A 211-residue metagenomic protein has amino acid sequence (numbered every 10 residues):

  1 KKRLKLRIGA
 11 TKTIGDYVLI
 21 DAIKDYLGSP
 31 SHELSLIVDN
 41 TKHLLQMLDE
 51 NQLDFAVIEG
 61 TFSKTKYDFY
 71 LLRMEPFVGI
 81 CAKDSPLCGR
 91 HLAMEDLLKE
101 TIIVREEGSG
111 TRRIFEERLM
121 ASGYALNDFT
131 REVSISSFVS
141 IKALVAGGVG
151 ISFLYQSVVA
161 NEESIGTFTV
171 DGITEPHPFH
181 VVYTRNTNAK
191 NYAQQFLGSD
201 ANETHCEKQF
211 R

Functional and structural regions predicted by a protein language model:
K2-K64: Central regulatory/effector-binding core of bacterial HTH transcription factors
K5-G9, A56, I80, I103 (+2 more regions): Short, well-ordered beta-strand segments
V18, T169-F210: A late-sequence structural motif
A22-S29, R112-D128: Ligand-binding cleft/hinge of the Venus flytrap
N40-L45, D49-Q52, I58-E59, M120-F168: Hydrophobic hinge/microswitch elements
K66-I103, E107, N191-A193: Flexible hinge/capping segments at coil-to-helix
D68-V78, Q156, E163-P178: Short beta-strand->loop
I102-G123, K190, E207: Secondary-structure junction motif
